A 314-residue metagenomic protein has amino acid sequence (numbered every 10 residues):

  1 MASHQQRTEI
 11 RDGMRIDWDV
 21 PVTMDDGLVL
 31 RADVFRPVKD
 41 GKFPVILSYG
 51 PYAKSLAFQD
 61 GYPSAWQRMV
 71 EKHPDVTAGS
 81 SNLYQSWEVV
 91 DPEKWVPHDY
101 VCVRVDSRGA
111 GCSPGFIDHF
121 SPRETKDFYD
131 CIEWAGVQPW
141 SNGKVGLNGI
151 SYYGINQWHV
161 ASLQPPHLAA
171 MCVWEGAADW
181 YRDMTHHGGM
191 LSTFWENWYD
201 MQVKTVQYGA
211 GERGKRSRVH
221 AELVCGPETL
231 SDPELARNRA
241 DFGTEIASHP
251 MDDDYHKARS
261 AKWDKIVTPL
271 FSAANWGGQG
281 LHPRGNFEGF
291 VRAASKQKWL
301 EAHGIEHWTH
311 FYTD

Functional and structural regions predicted by a protein language model:
S3-G41, V45: N-terminal cap/lid segment of alpha/beta-hydrolase-fold proteins
S55, Q59, P63-S81, Q85-P92 (+2 more regions): Accessory cap/linker subdomain of secreted extracellular hydrolases
S86-W87, P97, H119-P139: Alpha/beta-hydrolase active-site loop
P92-C112: Conserved alpha/beta-hydrolase
P139-Y152: Alpha/beta-hydrolase fold nucleophile elbow
Y153-P165, M171, G289: Short glycine-enriched nucleophile-adjacent loop and the immediately C-terminal alpha-helix near the catalytic center
S272-A274: Short beta-strand/loop motif that positions the catalytic acidic residue of the alpha/beta-hydrolase fold
A293-W308: Catalytic histidine neighborhood in serine/cysteine hydrolases with alpha/beta-hydrolase-type architecture
